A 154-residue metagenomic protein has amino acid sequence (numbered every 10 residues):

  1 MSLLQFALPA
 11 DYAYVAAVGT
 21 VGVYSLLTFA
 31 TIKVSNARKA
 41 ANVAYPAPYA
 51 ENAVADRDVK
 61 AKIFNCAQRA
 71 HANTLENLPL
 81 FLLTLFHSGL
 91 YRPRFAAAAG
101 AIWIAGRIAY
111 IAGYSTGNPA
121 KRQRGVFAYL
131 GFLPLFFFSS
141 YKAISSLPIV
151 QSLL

Functional and structural regions predicted by a protein language model:
D11-A53: N-terminal signal-anchor transmembrane alpha helix
Y12-T20, A99, R124-F132: Transmembrane alpha-helices of multi-pass eukaryotic membrane proteins
V23-L26, A30, P79, I102-Y110 (+1 more regions): Membrane-embedded alpha-helical transmembrane segments of multi-pass integral membrane proteins
E51-T74: Short membrane-interface loop/juxtamembrane segments of multi-pass integral membrane proteins
A72-L85, L135: Core segments of transmembrane alpha-helices that mediate helix-helix packing or line hydrophobic substrate/ligand
H87-A105: Short alpha-helical packing/oligomerization segments
A112-P134: Interfacial loop-to-transmembrane junctions
S140-L154: Juxtamembrane boundary at the C-terminal end of a transmembrane helix
